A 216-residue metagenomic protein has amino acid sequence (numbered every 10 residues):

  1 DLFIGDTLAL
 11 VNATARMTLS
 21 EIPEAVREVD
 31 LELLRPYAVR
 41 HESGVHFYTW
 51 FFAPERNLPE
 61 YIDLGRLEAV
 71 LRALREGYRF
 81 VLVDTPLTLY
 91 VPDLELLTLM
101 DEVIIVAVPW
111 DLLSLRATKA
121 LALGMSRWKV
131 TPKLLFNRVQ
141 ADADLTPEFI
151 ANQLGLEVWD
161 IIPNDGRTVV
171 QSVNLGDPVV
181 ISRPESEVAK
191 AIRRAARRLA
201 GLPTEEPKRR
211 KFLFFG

Functional and structural regions predicted by a protein language model:
D1-F47: Phosphate-binding loop that captures ATP/GTP phosphates
N12-M17, L123-M125, I150-Q153, G176-V180: Short, hinge-like loop/turn segments at secondary-structure boundaries
L19, S172-I192: C-terminal boundary of histidine-terminating zinc-finger modules
S20-R27, P54-Y61, W110-L112: Flexible beta-alpha connector loops of hexameric P-loop NTPases
R27, L123-R127, T131-P132, F136 (+2 more regions): Acidic-aromatic/histidine active-site loop/patch
H41, T49-N57, L64: A structural preference for long, well-packed, hydrophobic secondary-structure segments
G44, A53-P54, R167-T168: Active-site/binding-pocket entry motifs
R66-A69, A73-E76, F80-D160, N164 (+1 more regions): Conserved catalytic-core segment of NTP-binding enzymes
